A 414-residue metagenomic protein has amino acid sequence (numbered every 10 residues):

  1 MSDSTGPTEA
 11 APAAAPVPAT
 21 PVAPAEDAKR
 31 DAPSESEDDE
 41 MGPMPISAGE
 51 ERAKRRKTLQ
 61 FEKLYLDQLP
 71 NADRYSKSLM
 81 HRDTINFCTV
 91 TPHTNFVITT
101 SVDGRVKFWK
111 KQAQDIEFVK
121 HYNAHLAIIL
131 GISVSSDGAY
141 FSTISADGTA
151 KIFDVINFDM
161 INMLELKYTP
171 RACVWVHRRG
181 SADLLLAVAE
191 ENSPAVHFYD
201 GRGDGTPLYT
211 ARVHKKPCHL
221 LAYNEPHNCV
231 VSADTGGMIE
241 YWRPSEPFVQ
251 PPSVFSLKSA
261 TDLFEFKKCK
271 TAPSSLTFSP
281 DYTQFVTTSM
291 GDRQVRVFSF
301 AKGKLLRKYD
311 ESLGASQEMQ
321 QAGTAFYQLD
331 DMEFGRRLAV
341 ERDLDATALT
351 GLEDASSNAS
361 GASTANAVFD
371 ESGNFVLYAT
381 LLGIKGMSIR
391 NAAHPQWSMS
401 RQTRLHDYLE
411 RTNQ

Functional and structural regions predicted by a protein language model:
S2-F87, N95, V102, D262 (+1 more regions): Intrinsically disordered, low-complexity acidic/Ser/Thr/Pro-rich linker and tail segments in large eukaryotic scaffolds
Y75-M80, E117-A124, M160-L166, P207-V213 (+5 more regions): Short C-terminal beta-strands that terminate individual repeats in beta-propeller domains, predominantly WD40 blades
R82-V90, A127-V134, Y168-R178, K216-Y223 (+3 more regions): Canonical WD40 repeat/beta-propeller blade segments in eukaryotic WD-repeat proteins
T94, G138, R179-D183, H227 (+3 more regions): Conserved loop/turn motif of beta-propeller repeat scaffolds
T100-D103, I144-D147, A189-N192, A233-G236 (+2 more regions): Conserved strand-to-loop turn within each blade of WD40 beta-propeller repeats
V106-K111, I144, A150-V155, V196-D200 (+4 more regions): WD40-repeat beta-propellers
K110-A113, R202, R243-P252, F300-R307 (+2 more regions): Short loop/turn segments immediately following beta-strands, especially the blade-tip and inter-blade linker loops
